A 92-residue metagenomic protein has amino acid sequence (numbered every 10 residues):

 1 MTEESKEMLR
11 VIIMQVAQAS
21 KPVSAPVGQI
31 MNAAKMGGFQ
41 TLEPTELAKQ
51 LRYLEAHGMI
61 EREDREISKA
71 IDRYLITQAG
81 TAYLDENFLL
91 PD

Functional and structural regions predicted by a protein language model:
M1-S24, D92: Short alpha-helical segments that sit at the start of domains
V23-K35: Short acidic, hydrophobic short linear motifs in intrinsically disordered regions
N32, K49, A82: DNA-binding alpha-helical recognition surfaces that contact promoter or target DNA
Q40-H57: Short amphipathic alpha-helical interaction segments
E55-S68: A short, conserved structural fragment
I67-I76: Minor-groove-contacting beta-hairpin "wing" of winged helix-turn-helix DNA-binding domains
L75-D92: Short, amphipathic alpha-helical interaction segments positioned at domain boundaries
